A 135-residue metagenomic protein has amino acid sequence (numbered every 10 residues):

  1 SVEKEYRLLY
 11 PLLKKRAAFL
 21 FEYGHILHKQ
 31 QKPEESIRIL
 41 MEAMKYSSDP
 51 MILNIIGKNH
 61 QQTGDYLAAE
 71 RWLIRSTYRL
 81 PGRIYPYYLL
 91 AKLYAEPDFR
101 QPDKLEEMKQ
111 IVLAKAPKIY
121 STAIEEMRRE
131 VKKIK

Functional and structural regions predicted by a protein language model:
V2, S36, A69, K104-L105: Single-residue signature of alpha-solenoid repeat helices
P11, M41-K45, I74-Y78, I111-A114: Conserved structural position within tetratricopeptide repeats
K14, S47-S48, P81, P117: Short coil turns that delineate tetratricopeptide repeat
A18-E22, M51-I55, Y85-L89, S121-E126: Alpha-solenoid helical repeat scaffolds
Q30, T63, P97-F99: Structural motif corresponding to the intra-repeat A-B loop/turn of tetratricopeptide repeats
P33, Y66, R100-P102: TPR-repeat structural position
Y78-R79, I84, A91-Y120: TPR/TPR-like (Sel1-like) alpha-helical repeat modules
